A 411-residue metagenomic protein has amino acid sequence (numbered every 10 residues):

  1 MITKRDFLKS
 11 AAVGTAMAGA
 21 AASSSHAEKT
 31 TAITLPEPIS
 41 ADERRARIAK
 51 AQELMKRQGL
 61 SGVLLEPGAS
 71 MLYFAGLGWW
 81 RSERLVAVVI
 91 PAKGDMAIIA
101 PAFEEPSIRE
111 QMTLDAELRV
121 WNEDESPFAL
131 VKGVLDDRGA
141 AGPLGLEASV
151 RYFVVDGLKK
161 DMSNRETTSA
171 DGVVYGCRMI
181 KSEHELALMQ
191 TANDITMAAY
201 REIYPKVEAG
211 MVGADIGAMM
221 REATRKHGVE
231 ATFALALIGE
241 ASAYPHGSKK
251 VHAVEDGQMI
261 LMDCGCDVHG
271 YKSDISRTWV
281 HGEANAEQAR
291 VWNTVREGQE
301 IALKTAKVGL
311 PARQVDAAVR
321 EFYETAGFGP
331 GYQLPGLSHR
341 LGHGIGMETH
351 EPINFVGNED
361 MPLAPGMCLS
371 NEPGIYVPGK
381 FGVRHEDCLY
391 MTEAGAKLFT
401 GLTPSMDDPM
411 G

Functional and structural regions predicted by a protein language model:
I2-G411: Active-site neighborhoods and metal-handling regions in enzymes and metal-associated proteins
